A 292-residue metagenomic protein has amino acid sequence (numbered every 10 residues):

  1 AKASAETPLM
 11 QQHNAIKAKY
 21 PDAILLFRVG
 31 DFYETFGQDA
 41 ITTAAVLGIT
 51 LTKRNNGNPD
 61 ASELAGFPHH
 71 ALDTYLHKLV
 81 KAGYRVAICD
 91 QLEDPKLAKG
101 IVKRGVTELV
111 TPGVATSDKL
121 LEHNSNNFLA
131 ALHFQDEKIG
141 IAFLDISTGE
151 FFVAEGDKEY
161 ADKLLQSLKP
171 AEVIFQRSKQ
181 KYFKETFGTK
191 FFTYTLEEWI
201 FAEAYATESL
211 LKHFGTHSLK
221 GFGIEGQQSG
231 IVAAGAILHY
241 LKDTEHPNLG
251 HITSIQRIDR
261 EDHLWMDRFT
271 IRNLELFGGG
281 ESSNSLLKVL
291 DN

Functional and structural regions predicted by a protein language model:
A1-N292: Charged catalytic and DNA/RNA-contacting regions of genome-maintenance and nucleic-acid-processing enzymes
